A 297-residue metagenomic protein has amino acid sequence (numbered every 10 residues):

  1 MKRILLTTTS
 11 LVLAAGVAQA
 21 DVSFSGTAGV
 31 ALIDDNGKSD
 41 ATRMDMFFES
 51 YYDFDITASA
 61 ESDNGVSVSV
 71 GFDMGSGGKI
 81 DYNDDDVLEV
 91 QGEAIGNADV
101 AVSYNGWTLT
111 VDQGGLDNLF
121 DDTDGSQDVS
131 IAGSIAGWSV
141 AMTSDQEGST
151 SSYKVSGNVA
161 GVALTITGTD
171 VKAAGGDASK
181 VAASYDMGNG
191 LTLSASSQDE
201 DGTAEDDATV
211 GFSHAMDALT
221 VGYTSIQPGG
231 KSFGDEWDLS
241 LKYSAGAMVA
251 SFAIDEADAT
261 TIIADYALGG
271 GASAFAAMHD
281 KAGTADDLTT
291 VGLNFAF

Functional and structural regions predicted by a protein language model:
M1-F297: Outer-membrane beta-barrel proteins
